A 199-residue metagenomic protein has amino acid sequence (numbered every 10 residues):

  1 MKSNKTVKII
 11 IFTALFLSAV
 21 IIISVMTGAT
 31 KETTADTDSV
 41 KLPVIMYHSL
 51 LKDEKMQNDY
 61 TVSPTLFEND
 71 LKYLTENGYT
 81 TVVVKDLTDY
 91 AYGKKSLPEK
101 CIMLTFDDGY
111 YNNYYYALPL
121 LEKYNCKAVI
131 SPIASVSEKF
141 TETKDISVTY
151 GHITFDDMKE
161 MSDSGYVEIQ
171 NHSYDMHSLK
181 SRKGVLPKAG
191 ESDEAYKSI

Functional and structural regions predicted by a protein language model:
M1-T6: N-terminal Lys/Arg-rich, disordered targeting/topogenic segments
K8-F16, V20-I102: N-terminal pre-catalytic segment of deacetylase/amide-hydrolase enzymes
I45, L50-K52, K100-I102, E122-I199: Metal-dependent polysaccharide deacetylase catalytic core of the NodB/CE4 family, i.e., the active-site-bearing domain
Q57, Y114-L118, T141, S181-R182: Short, solvent-exposed loop/turn and secondary-structure capping segments
N58-D59, T105-F106, I146-S147: A generic structural signal for short
T61-T75, G109-Y111, Y150-M158: Aromatic- and glycine-enriched glycan-recognition loops and surfaces that form the carbohydrate-binding subsites
Y90, E99, T105, G109-A117: Membrane-embedded segments
